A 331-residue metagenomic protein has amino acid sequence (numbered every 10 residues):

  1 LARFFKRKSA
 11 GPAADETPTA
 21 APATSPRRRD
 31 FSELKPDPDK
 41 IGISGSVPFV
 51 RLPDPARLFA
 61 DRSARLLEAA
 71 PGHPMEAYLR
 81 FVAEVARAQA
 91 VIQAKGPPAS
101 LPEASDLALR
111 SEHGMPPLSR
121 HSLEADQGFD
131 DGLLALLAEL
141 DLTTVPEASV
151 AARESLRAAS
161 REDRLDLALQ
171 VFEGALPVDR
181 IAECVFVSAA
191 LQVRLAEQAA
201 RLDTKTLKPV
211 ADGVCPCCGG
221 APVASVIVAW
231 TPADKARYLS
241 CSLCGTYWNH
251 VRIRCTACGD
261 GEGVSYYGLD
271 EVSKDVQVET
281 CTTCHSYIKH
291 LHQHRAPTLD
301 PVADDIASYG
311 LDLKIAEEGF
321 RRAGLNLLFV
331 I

Functional and structural regions predicted by a protein language model:
A2-A108, T283, Y287, L291-I331: Charged, low-complexity interaction segments
G11, G42-G45, G72, G96 (+12 more regions): Residue-identity detector for glycine
D15, D30, D37-D39, D54 (+15 more regions): Acidic-enriched, low-complexity/disordered segments with a strong bias for Aspartate over Glutamate
R28-S32, D37-S44, E147-A158, P216-A224: Short N-terminal signal/transit or membrane-insertion segments and the immediately adjacent low-complexity/disordered
I43-D203: N-terminal alpha-helical interaction blocks
L156-A159, I181-A189, P222-A229, A316-F320 (+1 more regions): Short N-terminal helix-initiation segments at or just after the protein's N-terminus
E197-I315: Cys/His-clustered metal-coordination modules, chiefly Zn-binding fingers
